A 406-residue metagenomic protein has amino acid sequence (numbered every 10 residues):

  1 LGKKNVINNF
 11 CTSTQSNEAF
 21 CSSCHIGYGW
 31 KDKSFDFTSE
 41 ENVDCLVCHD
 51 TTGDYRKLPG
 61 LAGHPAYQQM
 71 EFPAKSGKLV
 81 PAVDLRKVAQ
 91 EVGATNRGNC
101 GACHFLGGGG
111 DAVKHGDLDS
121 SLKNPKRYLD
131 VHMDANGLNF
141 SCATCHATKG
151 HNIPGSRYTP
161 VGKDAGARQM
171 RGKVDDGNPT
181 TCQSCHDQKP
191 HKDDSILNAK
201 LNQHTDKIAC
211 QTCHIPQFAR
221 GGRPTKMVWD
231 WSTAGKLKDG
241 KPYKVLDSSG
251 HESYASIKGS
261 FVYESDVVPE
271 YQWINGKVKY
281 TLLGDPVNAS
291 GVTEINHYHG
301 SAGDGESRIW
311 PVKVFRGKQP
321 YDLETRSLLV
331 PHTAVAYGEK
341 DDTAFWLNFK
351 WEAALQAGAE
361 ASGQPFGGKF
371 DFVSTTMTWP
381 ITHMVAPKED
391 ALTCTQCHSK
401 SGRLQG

Functional and structural regions predicted by a protein language model:
L1-N42, L46-N96, A102-P179, Q183-L201 (+3 more regions): Sequence context of c-type cytochrome heme-c attachment sites
E41, D206, R308: Residue-level signal for beta-strand positions within conserved beta-sheet cores that form or flank
D130, Q211, T395: Short alpha-helical basic/polar micro-motif
T181-P190, L201-F218, G222: Extracytoplasmic, non-cytosolic globular domains
F218-G406: Long, charged, low-complexity terminal extensions
